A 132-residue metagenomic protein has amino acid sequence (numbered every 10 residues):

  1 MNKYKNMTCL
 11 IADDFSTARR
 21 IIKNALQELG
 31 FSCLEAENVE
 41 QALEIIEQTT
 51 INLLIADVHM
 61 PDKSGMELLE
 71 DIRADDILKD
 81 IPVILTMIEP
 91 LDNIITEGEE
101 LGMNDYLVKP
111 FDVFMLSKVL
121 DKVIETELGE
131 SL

Functional and structural regions predicted by a protein language model:
S16-L34, L101: Two-component/phosphorelay signaling modules centered on CheY-like receiver
G30-E37, I45, L107: Short hydrophobic/Thr-rich beta-strand motif most characteristic of the beta2 strand and flanking loop of CheY-like
T49-I55, M60: Active-site beta3 strand of CheY-like receiver
P61, K79, L91: The feature encodes the CheY-like receiver
F111-L120: C-terminal output helix
